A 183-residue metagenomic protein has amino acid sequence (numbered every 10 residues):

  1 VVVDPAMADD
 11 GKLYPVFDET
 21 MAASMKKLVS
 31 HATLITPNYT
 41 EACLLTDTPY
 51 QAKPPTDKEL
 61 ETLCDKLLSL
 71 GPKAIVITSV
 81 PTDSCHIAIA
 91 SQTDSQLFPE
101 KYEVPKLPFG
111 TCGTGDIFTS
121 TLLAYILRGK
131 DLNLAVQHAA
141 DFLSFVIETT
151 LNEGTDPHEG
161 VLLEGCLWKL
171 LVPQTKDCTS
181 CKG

Functional and structural regions predicted by a protein language model:
V1-A6: ADP-ribose/adenylate-binding Rossmann-like module
M7-D9, E41, S79-D83, V104-P108 (+1 more regions): Glycine-rich beta-alpha junction loops
P15-P99: Conserved phosphate/ATP/ADP-binding segment of small-molecule kinases
A23-K26, S30, S120, Q137 (+1 more regions): Residues on a specific face of well-ordered alpha-helices
L44, F109-L132, V136: Short, small-residue alpha-helix embedded
Y50-E59, L127-Q137: Short, charged, surface-exposed loops that flank catalytic or proteolytic processing sites
F98-G113: Short pre-catalytic strand/loop immediately N-terminal to key active-site residues, enriched for Gly-Thr
N133-G183: Charged C-terminal helix
